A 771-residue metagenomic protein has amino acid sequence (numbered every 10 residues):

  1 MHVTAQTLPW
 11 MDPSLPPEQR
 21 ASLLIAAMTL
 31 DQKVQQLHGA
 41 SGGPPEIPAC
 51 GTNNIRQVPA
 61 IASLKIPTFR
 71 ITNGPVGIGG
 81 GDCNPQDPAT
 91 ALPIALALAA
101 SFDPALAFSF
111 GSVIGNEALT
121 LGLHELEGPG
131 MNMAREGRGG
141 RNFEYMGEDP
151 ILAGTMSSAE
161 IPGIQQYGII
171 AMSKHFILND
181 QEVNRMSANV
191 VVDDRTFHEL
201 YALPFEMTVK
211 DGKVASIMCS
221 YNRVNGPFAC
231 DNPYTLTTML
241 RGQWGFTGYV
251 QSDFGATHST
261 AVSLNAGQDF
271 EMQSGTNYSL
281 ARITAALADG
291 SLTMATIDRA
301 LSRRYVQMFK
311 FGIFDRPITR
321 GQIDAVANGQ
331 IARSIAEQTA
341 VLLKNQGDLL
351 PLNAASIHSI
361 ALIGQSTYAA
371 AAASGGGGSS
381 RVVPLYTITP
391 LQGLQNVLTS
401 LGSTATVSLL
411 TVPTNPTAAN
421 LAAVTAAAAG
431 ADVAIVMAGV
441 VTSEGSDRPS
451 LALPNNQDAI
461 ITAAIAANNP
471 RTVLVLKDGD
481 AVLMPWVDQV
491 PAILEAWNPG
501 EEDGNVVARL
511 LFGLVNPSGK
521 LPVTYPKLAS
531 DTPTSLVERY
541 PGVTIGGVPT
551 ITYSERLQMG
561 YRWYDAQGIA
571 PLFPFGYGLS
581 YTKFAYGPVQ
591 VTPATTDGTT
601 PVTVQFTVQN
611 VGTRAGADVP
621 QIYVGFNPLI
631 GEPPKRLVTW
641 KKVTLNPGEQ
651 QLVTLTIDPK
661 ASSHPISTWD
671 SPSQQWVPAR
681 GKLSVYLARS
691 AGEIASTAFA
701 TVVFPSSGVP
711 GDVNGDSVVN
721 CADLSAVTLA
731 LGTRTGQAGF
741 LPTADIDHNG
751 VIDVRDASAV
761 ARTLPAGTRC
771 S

Functional and structural regions predicted by a protein language model:
M1, P588, T599, Q605-V608 (+4 more regions): Low-complexity, intrinsically disordered short peptide segments enriched in small/polar/basic residues
M1-H2, R539-V543, D597, R734-P742 (+1 more regions): Surface-exposed charge patches in extracellular/virion surface proteins
V3-W669, V677, L683-L687, A691: Glycoside hydrolase catalytic-domain context in secreted enzymes
F108, I164, T208, S359 (+10 more regions): Residue-level detection of beta-strand scaffold positions
Q675-W676, R680-K682, A700-V702: A short, solvent-exposed, low-complexity linear motif enriched for acidic/polar residues with Pro/Gly/Ser/Thr
A688-V709: Long, low-complexity ectodomains and other extracytoplasmic segments of secretory-pathway proteins
V703-S771: Cellulosome-associated attachment modules in secreted, modular CAZymes
